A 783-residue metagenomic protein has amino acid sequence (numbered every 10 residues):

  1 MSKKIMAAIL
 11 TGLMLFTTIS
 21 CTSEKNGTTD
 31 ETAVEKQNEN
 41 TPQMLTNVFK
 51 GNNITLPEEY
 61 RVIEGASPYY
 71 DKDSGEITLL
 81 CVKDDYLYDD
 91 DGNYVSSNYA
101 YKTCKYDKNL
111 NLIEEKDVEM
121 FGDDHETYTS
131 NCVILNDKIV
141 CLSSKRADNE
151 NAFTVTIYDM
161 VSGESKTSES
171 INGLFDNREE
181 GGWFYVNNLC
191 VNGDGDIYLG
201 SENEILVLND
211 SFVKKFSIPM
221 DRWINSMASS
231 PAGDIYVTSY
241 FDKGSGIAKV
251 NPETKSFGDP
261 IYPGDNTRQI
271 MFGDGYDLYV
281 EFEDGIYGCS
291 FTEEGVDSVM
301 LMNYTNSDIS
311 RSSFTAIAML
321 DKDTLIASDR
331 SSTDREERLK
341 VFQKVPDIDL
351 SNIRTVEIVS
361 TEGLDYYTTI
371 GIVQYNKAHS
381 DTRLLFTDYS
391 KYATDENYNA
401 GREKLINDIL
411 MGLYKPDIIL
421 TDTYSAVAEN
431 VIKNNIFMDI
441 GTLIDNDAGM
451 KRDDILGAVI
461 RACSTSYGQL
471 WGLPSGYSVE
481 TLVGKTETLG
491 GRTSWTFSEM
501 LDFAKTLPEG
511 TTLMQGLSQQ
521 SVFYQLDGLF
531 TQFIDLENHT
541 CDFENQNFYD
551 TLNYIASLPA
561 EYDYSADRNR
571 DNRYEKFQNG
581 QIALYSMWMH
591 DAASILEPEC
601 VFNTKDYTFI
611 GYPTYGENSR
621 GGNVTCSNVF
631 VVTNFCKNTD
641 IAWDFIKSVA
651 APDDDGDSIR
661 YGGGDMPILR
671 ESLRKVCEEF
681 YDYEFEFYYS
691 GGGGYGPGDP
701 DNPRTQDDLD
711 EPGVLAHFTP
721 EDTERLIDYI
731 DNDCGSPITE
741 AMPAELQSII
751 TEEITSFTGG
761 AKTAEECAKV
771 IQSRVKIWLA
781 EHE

Functional and structural regions predicted by a protein language model:
T17-S20: C-terminal motif of bacterial Sec signal peptides marking the signal peptidase cleavage site
T22-V95, Y101, L110, C132 (+11 more regions): Conserved N-terminal structural module of periplasmic/extracytoplasmic solute-binding proteins
T423-T481, S498, D606-P613: Hinge/lid segment of periplasmic solute-binding proteins
G441-D454, T531-N553, T614-G621, G760: Short, solvent-exposed loop/beta-turn-alpha elements that line the ligand-binding surface or hinge of extracytoplasmic
Y467-E480, S498-A556, G580-L584: Extracytoplasmic/periplasmic solute-binding protein
N538-D571, L596, Y607-P613: Glycine-centered hinge/linker elements that transmit conformational signals in sensory and ligand-binding systems
E599-F685, G735-S736: Extracytoplasmic/periplasmic substrate-recognition and gating elements
V624, Y689-V775: C-terminal capping/gating helix-and-loop segments adjacent to ligand/active sites or protein-protein/ligand interfaces
